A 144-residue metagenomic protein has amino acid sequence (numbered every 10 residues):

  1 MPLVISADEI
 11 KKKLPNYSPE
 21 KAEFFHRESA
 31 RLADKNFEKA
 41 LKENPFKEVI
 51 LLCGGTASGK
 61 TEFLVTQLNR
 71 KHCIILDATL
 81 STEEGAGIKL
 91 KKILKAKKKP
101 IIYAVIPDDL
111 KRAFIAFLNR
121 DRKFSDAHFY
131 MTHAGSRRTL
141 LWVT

Functional and structural regions predicted by a protein language model:
M1-T144: Glycine-rich phosphate-binding loop of ATP-dependent small-molecule kinases
